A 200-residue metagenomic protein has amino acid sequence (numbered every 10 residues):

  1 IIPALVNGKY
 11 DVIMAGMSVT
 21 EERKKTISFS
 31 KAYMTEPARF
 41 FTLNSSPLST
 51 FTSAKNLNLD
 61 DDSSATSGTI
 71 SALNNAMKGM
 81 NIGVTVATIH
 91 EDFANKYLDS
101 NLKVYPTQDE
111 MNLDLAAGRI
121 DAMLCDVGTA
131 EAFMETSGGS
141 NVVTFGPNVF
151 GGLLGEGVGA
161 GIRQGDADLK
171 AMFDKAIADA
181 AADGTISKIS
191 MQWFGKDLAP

Functional and structural regions predicted by a protein language model:
I1-A72, G146-L153: Acidic, polar ligand-binding/catalytic clefts
I1-I2, V12, S18-E22, S46-L48 (+7 more regions): Solvent-exposed loop/turn segments at secondary-structure junctions within structured extracellular/periplasmic domains
I1-P3, S67-T69, K103-A117, G128: Short helix-initiation/N-cap motifs at beta->coil->alpha
D11-V12, D121-A122, G159: Short, Asp-centered acidic motifs that coordinate Mg2+ and/or phosphate in catalytic or ligand-binding sites
G16-T26, F93-K96, L113-A117, D121-L154 (+1 more regions): A ligand-binding cleft/hinge motif common to bilobed small-molecule-binding domains
T35-T42, V127, E131-K175, K196-P200: Periplasmic-binding protein-like
S53-G79, I89-Y97, D174-P200: Ligand-binding clefts/hinges and TM-proximal coupling segments of bilobed small-molecule sensing domains
A76-N81, N95-E110, R119: A local structural motif
